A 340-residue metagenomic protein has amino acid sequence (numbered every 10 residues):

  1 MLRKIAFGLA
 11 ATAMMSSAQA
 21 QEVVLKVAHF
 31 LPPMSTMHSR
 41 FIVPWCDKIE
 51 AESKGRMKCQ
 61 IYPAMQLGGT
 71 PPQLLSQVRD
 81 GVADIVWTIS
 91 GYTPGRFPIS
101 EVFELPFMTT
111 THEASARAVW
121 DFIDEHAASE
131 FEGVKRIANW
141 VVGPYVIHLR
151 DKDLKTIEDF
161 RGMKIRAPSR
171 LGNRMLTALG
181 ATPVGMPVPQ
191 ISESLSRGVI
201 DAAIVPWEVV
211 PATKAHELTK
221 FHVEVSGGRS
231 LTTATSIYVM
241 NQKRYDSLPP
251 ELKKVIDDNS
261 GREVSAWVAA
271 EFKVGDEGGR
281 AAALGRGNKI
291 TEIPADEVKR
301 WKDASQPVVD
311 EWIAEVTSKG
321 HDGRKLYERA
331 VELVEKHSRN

Functional and structural regions predicted by a protein language model:
K4-M14: Bacterial N-terminal signal peptides
M14-M15, A51: Intrinsically disordered, low-complexity segments
S16-A20: Sec/Tat signal peptide C-region and signal peptidase I cleavage site
Q21-A114, S129-N340: N-terminal secretory/targeting leader peptides
R117-E125, S129-E130: Signature of the catalytic double-stranded beta-helix
